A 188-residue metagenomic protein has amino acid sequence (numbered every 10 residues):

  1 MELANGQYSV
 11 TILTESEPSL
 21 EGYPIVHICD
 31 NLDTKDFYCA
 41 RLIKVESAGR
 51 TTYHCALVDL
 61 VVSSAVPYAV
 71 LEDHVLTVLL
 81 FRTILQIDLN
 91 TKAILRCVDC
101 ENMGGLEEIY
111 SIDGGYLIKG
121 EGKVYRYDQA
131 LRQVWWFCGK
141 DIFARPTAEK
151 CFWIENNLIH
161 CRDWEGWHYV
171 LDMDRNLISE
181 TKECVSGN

Functional and structural regions predicted by a protein language model:
E2-L32, C55-D73, C100-G114, D141-N156 (+1 more regions): Repeated scaffold domains used in trafficking and secretory/extracellular systems, primarily beta-propellers
E17-L20, H27-I28, L32-T34, T83-L85 (+2 more regions): Short glycine/acidic-enriched loop and turn motifs that connect beta-strands
Y38, E72-D73, L80-R82, I112-D113 (+4 more regions): Short loop/turn segments that connect beta-strands within the blades of beta-propeller domains, predominantly WD40
A40-L60, R82-N102, G122-F143, W167-V185: Surface-exposed loop/turn elements that mediate protein-protein interactions on large endomembrane-trafficking
R41-E46, V78, I118, L158-R162: Generic recognition of long tandem-repeat/solenoid scaffolds
P146-M173: C-terminal structured interaction module
